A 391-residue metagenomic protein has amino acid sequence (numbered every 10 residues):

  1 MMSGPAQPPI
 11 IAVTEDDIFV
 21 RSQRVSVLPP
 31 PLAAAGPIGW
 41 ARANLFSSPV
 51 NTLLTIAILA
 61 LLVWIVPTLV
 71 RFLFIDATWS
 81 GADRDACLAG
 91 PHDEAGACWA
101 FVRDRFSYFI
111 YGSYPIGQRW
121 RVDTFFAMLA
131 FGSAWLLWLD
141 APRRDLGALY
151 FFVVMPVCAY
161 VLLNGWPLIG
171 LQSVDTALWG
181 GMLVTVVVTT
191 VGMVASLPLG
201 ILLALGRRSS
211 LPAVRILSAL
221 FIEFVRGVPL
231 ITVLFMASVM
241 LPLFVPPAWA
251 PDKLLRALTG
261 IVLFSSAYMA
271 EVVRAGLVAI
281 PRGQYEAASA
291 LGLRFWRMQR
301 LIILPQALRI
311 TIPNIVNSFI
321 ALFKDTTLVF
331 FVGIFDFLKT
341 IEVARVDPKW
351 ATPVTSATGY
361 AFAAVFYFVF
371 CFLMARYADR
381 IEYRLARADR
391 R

Functional and structural regions predicted by a protein language model:
G4, P8-R391: Transmembrane alpha-helices and adjacent helix-loop boundaries
